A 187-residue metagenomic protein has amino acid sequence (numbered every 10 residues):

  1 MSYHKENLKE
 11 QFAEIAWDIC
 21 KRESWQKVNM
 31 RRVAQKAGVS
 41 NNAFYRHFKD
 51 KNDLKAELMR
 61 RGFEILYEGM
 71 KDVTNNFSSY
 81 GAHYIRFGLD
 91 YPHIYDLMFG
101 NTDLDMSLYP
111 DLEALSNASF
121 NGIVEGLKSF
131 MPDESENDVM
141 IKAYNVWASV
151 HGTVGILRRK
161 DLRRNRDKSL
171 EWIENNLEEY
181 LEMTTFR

Functional and structural regions predicted by a protein language model:
M1-E23, K27, R31-R32, D53: Basic, helix-initiating cap at the start of DNA-binding domains
C20, D53-G62, M98, D111-L115: Alpha-helical DNA-contacting segments of helix-turn-helix folds
A37-F48: Short hydrophobic/aromatic patch on the recognition helix
A56-Y80, I123-F130: Amphipathic alpha-helical linker/stalk segments
S78-N101, Y144-V150: Helical hydrophobic small-molecule/effector-binding pocket
L89-P110, E125, G155-R163: Amphipathic alpha-helical segments used for helix-helix packing
L97, V146-N165, E179-R187: Amphipathic C-terminal alpha-helical segment
S107-D133, M140-Y144, E171-T185: Amphipathic alpha-helical packing segments from all-alpha helical-bundle domains
